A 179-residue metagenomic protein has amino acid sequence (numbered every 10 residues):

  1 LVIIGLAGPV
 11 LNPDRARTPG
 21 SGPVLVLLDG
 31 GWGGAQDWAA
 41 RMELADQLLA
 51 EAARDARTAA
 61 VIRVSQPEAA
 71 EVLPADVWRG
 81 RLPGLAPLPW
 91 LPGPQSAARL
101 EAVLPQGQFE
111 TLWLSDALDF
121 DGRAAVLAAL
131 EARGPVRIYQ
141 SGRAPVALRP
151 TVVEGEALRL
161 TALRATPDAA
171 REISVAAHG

Functional and structural regions predicted by a protein language model:
L1-G179: N-linked glycosylation sequons
